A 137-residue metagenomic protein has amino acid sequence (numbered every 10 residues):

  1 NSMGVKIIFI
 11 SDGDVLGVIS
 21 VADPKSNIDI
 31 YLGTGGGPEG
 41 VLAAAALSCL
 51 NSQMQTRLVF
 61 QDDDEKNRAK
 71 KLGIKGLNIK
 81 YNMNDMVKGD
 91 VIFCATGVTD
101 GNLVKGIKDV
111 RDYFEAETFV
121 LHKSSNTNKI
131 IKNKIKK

Functional and structural regions predicted by a protein language model:
N1-Y113, E117-H122: An extended, acidic
K123-S125, N133-I135: Non-transmembrane, aqueous-exposed alpha-helical and coiled segments at domain scale
